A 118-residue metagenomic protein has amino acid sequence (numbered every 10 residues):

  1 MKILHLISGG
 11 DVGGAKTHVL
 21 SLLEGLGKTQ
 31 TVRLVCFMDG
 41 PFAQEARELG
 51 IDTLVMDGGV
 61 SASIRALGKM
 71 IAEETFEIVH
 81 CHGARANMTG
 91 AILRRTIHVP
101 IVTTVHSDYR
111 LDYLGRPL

Functional and structural regions predicted by a protein language model:
M1-L118: Membrane-interface segments of envelope glycosyltransferases acting on lipid-linked substrates or membrane lipids
